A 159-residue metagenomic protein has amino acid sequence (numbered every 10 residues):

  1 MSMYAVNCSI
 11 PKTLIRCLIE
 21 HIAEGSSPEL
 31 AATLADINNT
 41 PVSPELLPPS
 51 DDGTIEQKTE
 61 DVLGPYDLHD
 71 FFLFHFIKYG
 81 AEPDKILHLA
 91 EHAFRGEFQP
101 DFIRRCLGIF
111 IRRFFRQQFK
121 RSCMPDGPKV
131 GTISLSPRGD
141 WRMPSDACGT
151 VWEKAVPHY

Functional and structural regions predicted by a protein language model:
M1-Y159: ATP/NTP-dependent adenylation/nucleotidyl-transfer catalytic domains that generate, transfer, or process NMP-activated
